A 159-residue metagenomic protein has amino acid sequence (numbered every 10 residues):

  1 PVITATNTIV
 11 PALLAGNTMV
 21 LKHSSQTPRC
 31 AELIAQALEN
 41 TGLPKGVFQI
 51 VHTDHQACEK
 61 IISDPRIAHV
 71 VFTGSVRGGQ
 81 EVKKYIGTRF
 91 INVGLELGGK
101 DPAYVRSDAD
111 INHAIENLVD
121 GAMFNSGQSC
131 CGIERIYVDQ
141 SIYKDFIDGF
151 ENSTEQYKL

Functional and structural regions predicted by a protein language model:
P1-H113: Rossmann-like NAD(P) dinucleotide-binding subdomain of oxidoreductase/dehydrogenase enzymes
R77-L159: ALDH superfamily catalytic-core signature
